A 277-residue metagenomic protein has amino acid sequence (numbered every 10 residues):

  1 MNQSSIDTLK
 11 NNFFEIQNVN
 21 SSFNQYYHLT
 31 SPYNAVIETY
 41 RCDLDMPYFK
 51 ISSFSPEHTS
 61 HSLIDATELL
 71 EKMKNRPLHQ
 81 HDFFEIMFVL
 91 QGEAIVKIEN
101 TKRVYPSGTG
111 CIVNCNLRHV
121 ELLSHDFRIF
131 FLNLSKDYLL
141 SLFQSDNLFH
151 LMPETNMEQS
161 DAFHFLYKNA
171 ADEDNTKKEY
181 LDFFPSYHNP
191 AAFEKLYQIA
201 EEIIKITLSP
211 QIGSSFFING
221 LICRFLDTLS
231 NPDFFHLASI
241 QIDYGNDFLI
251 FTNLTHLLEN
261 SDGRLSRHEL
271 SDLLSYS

Functional and structural regions predicted by a protein language model:
M1-K97, T101-V104, M157-F165: Generic protein-terminus/edge-of-domain signal
G108-T109: Loop/turn positions that initiate beta-strands
C115-D146: Ligand-binding loop in jelly-roll beta-barrel domains
H150-L221: Amphipathic alpha-helical segments enriched in hydrophobic/aromatic residues interleaved with Lys/Arg
D182-A192, T207-C223, D227-L274: Short, Lys/Arg-enriched, Trp-marked, Pro/Gly-tolerant hinge/linker segments that flank
